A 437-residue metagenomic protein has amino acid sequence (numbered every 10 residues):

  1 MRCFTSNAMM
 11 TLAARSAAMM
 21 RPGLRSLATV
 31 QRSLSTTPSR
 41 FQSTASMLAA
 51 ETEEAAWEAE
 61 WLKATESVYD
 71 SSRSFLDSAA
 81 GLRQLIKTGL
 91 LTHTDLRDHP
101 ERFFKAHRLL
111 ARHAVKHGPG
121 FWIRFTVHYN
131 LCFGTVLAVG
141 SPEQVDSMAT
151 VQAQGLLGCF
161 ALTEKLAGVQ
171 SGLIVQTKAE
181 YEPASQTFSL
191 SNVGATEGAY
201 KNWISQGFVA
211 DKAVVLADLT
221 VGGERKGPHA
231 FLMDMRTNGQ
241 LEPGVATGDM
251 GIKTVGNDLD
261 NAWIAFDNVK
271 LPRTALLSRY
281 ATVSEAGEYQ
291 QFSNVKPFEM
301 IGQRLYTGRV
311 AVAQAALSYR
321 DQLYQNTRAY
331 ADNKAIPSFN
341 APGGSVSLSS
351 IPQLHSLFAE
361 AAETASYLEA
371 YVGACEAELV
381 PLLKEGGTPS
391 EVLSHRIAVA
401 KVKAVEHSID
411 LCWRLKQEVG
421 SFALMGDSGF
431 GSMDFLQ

Functional and structural regions predicted by a protein language model:
F4, L12-R15, M19-C159, V169-Q170 (+2 more regions): Amphipathic, small/basic residue-rich leader segments at the start of a protein or domain
G155, G172-I174, F208-A210, R225-K226 (+1 more regions): Short, solvent-exposed loop/turn segments at the edges of secondary structure
L156-E164, A246-G248: Short Pro/Gly-enriched beta-strand edge/turn motifs at strand-loop
E164-A167, F208: Extended, Lys/Arg-enriched charged tracts that mediate electrostatic binding to polyanionic substrates
V175, Y200-W203, D249-I252: Short beta-alpha junctions and helix-cap segments that line functional grooves
Q176-E180: Hydrophobic/aromatic beta-strand elements that line small-molecule binding cavities or substrate pockets in beta-rich
Y181-S189, M233-Q437: Internal glycine-rich alpha/beta core junctions
P183-A246: A short core secondary-structure module
